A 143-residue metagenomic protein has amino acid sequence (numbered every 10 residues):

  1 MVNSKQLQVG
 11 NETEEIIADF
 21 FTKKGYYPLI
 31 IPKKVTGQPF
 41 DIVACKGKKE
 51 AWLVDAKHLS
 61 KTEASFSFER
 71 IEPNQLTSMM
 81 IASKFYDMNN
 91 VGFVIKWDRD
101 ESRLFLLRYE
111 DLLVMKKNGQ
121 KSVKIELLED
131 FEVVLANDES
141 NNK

Functional and structural regions predicted by a protein language model:
M1-K34: Acidic-basic catalytic patches of nuclease active cores, encompassing PD-(D/E)XK and other metal-cofactor nuclease
V2, G119-K143: Charged phosphate-binding loop/patch that engages nucleotide di/tri-phosphates or the phosphate backbone of nucleic
F21, I42-A44, K49-T62: Conserved catalytic cores of phosphodiester-cleaving nucleases, focusing on short active-site segments
Y27-K49: Active-site metal-binding core of divalent-cation-utilizing nuclease and nuclease-like domains
I31, L53-A56, F93-V94: Short, conserved beta-strand edge motifs with alternating hydrophobic and charged residues
L59-S78: Mg2+/Mn2+-dependent nuclease catalytic core
M80-L112: Nucleic-acid nuclease catalytic cores
R103-E129: Short, electropositive alpha-helical surface patch
